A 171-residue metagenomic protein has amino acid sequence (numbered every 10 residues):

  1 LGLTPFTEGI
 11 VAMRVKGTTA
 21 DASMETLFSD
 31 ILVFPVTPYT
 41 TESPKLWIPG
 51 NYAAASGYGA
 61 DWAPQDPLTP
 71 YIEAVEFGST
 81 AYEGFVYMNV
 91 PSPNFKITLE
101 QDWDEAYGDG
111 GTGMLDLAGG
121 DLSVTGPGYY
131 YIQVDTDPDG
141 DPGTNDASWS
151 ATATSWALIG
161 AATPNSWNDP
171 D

Functional and structural regions predicted by a protein language model:
L1-D171: Insoluble glucan recognition modules
